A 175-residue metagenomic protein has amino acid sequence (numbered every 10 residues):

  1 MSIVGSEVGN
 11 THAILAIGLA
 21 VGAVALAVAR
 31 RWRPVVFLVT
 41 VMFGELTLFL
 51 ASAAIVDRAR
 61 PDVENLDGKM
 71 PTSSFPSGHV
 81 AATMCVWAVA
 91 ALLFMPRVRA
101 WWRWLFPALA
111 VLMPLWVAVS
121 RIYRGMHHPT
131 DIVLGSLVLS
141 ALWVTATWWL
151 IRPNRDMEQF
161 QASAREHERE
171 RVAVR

Functional and structural regions predicted by a protein language model:
M1-T72, V89-P96: Hydrophobic alpha-helical bundle signature of multipass membrane enzymes
N65-R175: Membrane-embedded catalytic cores of phosphoryl/pyrophosphoryl-handling enzymes
